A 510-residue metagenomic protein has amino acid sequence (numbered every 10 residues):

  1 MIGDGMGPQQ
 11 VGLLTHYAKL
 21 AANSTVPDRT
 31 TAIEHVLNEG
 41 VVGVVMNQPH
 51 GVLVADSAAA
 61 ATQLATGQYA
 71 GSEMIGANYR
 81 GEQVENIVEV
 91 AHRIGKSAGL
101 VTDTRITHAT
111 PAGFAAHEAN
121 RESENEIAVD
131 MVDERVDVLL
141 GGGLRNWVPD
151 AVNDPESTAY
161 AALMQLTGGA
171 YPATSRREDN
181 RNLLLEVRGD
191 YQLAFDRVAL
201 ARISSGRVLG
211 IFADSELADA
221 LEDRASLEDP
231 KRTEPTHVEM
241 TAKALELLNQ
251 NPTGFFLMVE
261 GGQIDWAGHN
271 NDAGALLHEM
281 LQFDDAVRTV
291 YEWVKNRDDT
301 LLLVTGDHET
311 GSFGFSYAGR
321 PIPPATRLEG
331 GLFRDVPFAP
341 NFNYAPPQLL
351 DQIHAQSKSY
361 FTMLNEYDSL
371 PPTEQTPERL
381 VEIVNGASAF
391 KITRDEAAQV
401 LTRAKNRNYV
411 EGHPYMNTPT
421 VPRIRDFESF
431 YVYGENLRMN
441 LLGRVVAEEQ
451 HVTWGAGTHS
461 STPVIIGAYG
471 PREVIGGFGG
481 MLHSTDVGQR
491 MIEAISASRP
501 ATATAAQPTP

Functional and structural regions predicted by a protein language model:
M1-G3: Short hydrophobic beta-strand that contains or immediately precedes a catalytic carboxylate
M6-G12, H16-T62, H108-P508: A post-motif C-terminal structural segment
T15, Q68-A70, T104: Short glycine-rich, polar/acidic loop-and-turn segments at beta strand-coil junctions
V52, D56-Y79: A glycine- and small-residue-enriched flexible loop/hinge segment at structural boundaries
G71-M74, K96-V101, L139: Short secondary-structure capping/junction motifs at helix and strand boundaries
A77-E85, E122: Glycine-rich anion/phosphate-binding loops
V88-E89, R93-A112, R499: Glycine-rich phosphate/pyrophosphate-binding loops and their adjacent beta-strand/loop elements at enzyme active sites
